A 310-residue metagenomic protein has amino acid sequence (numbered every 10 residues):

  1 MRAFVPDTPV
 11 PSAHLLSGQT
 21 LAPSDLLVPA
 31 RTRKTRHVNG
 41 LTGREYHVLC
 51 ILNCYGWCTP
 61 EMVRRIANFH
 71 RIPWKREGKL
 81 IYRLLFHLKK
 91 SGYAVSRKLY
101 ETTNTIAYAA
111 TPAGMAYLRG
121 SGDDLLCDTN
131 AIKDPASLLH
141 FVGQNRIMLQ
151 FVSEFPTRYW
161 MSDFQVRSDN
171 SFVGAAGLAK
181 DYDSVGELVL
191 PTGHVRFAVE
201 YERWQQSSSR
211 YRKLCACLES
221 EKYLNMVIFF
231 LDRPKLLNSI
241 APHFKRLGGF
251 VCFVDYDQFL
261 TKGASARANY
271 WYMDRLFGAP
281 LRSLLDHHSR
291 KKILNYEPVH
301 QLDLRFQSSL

Functional and structural regions predicted by a protein language model:
M1-A131, S309-L310: Nuclease-adjacent, charged terminal/linker segments that flank catalytic cores
R2-V5, L15-L16, L26-P29, H37-G40 (+3 more regions): Non-catalytic C-terminal interaction segments of nucleic acid-processing enzymes
G43, T103, V142, G177-A179: A generic fold-level signal
N53, D128-N145: A short, highly charged nucleic-acid-interacting micro-segment common to nuclease and nuclease-linked defense proteins
Y55-C58, E101, M115, Q165-R167 (+2 more regions): Short, solvent-exposed loop/turn segments at secondary-structure junctions
L80, L139-G143, R210: Soluble or luminal CAZymes and related metallo-dependent hydrolases
L84, L214-C217: A general structural detector for well-ordered alpha-helical segments in enzyme core domains, enriched
R97-K98, S137, M148-F197, R203-S207: Active-site metal-binding core of divalent-cation-utilizing nuclease and nuclease-like domains
